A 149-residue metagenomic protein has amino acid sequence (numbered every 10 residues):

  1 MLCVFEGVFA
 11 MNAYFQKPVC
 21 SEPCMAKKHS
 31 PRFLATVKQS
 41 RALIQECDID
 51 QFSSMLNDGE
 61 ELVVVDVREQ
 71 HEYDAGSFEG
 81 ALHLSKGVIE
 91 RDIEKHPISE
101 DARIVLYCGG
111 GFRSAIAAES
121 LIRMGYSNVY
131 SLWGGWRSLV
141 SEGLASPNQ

Functional and structural regions predicted by a protein language model:
V4-V63, Q70-R103, F112-Q149: Rhodanese-like catalytic fold shared by cysteine-dependent sulfurtransferases and DSP/PTP-type phosphatases
L106-C108: Short, surface-exposed ligand- or partner-binding patches at beta-edge/loop junctions that are enriched in aromatics
